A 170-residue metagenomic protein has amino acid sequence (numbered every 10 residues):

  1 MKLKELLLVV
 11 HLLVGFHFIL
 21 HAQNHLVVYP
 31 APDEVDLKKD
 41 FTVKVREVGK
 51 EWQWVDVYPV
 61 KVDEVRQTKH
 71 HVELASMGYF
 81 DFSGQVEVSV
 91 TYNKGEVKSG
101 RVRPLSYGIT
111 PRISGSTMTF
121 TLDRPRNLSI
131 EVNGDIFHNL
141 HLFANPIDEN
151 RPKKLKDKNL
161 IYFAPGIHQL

Functional and structural regions predicted by a protein language model:
M1-L8: Bacterial N-terminal signal peptides that target proteins for export
V9-H17: Bacterial N-terminal signal peptides
F18-A22: Sec/Tat signal peptide C-region and signal peptidase I cleavage site
Q23-S89, D148-F163: Extracellular ectodomain segments of secreted/surface proteins
V43, V60-E64, V88-R112: Change to "...patches in solvent-exposed regions of secreted, membrane-anchored, or virion-exposed structural
G84-N93, L128-E131: Short, hydrophobic/proline-enriched secondary-structure or compact coil segments at domain edges
E96-N159, Q169: Extended acidic/polar, glycine-enriched regions that form or flank non-catalytic beta-rich accessory modules
P165-I167: Beta-rich carbohydrate-recognition and catalytic domains
